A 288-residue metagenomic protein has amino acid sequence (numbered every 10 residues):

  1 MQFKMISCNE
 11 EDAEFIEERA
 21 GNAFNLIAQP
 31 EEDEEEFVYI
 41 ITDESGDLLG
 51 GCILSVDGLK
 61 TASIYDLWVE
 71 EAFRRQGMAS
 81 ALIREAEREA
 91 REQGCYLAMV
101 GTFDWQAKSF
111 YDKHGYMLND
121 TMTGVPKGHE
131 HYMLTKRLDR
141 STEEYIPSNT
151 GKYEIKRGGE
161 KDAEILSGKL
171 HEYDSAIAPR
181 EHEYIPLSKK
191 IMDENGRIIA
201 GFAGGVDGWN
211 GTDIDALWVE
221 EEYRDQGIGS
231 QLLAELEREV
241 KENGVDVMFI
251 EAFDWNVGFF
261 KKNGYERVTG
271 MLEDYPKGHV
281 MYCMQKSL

Functional and structural regions predicted by a protein language model:
M1-N9, K136-G159: Conserved N-terminal entry element of GNAT/NAT acetyltransferase domains
E10, E18-P30, R157-E160, G168-R180: Helix-loop element at the rim of GNAT/NAT acetyltransferase active sites that forms part of the acceptor-substrate
P30-E36, D43-E44, C52-T61, Y65-L67 (+3 more regions): A conserved beta-strand-loop-helix scaffold within acyl/acetyltransferase catalytic domains
L67-R75, L217-R224: A short, internal acetyl-CoA/4′-phosphopantetheine-binding micro-motif in the GNAT/acyltransferase core
R75-R88, K113, D225-R238: Conserved acetyl-CoA-binding loop-helix of GNAT-fold acetyltransferases
A90-D104, V240-F253: Conserved GNAT acetyl-CoA-binding A-motif
M99-G101, M117-T135, F249-E251, E266-Q285: Conserved catalytic-core motifs of GNAT/GCN5-like acyltransferases
Y111, Y116, L166, F260-K261 (+1 more regions): Conserved active-site tyrosine of GNAT-family acetyltransferases
